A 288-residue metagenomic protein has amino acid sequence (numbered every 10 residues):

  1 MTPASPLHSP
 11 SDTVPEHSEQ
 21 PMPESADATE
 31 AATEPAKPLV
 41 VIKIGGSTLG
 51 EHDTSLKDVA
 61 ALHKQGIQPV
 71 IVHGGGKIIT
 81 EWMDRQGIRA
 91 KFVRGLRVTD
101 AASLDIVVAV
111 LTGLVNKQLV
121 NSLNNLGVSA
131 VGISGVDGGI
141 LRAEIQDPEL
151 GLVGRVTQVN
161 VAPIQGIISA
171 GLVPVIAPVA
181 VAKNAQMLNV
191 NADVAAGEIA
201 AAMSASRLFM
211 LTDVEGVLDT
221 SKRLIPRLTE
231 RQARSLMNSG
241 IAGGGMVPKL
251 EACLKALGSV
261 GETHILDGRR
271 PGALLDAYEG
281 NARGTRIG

Functional and structural regions predicted by a protein language model:
T2-G288: C-terminal catalytic "cap/lid" subdomain
